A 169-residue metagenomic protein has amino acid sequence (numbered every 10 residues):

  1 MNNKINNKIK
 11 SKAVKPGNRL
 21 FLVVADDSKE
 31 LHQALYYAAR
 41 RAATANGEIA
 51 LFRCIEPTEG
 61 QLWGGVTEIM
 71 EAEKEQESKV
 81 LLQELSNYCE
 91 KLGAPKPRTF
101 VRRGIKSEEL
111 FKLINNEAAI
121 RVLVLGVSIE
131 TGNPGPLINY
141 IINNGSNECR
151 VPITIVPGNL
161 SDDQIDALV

Functional and structural regions predicted by a protein language model:
N2-K8, I114-V169: Gly/Ser-rich helix-loop-strand patches that form or flank binding pockets for ribonucleotide-derived cofactors
K12-G65, E148: Small/aliphatic-rich secondary-structure junction motif
Q33-Y37, K112-L113, I141: A short acidic, amphipathic alpha-helical/loop segment
A50-F52, P97-R102, T154-V156: General small-molecule cofactor/ligand-binding pocket signal
R53-V80, D163-V169: Acidic, proline/glycine-rich short linear motifs
L85-E90, I114: Conserved hydrophobic residues forming the short capping helix/wall of the S-adenosyl-L-methionine
E90-R98: A short helix-to-beta-strand connector/capping loop
V101-E109: Charged docking surfaces used in two-component/phosphorelay signaling
